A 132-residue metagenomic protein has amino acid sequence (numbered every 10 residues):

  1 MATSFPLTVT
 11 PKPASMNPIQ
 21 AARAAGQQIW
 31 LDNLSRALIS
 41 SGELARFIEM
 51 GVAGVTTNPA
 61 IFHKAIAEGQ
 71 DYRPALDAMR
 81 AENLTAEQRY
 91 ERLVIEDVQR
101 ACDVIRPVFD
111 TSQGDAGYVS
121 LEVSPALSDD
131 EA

Functional and structural regions predicted by a protein language model:
A2: Ligand/cofactor-recognition surfaces for anionic moieties
F5-G42: N- or domain-start disorder-to-order transition segments that initiate the globular core
A22-A24, I48-E49, G114-A116: A generic structural signal for short, non-catalytic loop/turn and secondary-structure boundary residues
Q27-N33, A53-T57, G117-V123: Hydrophobic faces of well-ordered beta-strands that scaffold small-molecule active sites in alpha/beta enzyme cores
W30, L38-P74: An N-terminal structural lobe/cap that precedes and organizes the functional/catalytic core across diverse proteins
P59-H63, E68-A132: Active-site beta->alpha loop and helix N-cap motifs at the rims of alpha/beta catalytic domains
